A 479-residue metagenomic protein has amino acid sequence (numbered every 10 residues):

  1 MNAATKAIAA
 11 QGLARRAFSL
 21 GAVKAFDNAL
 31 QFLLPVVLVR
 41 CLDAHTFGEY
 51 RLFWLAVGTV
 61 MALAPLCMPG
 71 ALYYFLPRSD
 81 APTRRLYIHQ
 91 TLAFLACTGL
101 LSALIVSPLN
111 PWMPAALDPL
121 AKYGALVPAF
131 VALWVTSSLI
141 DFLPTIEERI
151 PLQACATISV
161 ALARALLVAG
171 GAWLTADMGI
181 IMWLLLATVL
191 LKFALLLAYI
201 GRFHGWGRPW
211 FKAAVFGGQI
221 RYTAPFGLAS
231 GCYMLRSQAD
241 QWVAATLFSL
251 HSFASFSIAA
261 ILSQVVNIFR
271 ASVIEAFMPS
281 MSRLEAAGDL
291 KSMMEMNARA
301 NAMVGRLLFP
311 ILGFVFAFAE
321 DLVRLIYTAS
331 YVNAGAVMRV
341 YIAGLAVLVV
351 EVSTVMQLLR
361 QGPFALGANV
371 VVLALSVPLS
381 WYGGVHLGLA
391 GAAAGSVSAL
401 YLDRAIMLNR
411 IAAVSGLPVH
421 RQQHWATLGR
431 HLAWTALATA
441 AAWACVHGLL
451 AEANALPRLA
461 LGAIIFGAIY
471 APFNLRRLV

Functional and structural regions predicted by a protein language model:
M1-L13, P151, C155, M178-M182 (+4 more regions): Interhelical loop/hinge segments that connect adjacent transmembrane helices in multipass membrane
A9-P69, G99, A103, S107-N110 (+5 more regions): Signature of the first transmembrane helix
Q11, R15-N28, L52-F53, G58 (+6 more regions): Membrane-water interface segments that mark the loop-to-transmembrane alpha-helix transition
R16-F32, V160, I181-L196, I200 (+6 more regions): Transmembrane helical elements of multi-pass membrane transporters/channels
T59, L63, A96-L100, L104 (+8 more regions): Alpha-helical transmembrane segments of multi-pass membrane proteins
F75-A93, S255-V370: Specific pore-lining/lateral-gate transmembrane helices of multi-pass inner-membrane transport and insertion machines
P108, V160, V371-L375, W425-V479: Transmembrane alpha-helical segments of multi-pass transport proteins
A121-A125, A154-R202, G218, Y222 (+5 more regions): Hydrophobic alpha-helical transmembrane segments
